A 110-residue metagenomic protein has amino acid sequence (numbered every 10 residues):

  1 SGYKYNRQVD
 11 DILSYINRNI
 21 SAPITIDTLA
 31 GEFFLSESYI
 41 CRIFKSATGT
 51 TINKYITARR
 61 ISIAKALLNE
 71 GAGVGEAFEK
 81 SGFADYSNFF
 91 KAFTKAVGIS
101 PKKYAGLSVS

Functional and structural regions predicted by a protein language model:
S1-S14, G31-C41: An amphipathic alpha-helical interaction segment
L13-S14, R18, P23-D27, S46-Y86 (+2 more regions): Terminal helix-turn-helix DNA-binding modules in bacterial transcription factors
V97, P101, A105-S108: C-terminal alpha-helix/helix-terminus motif
